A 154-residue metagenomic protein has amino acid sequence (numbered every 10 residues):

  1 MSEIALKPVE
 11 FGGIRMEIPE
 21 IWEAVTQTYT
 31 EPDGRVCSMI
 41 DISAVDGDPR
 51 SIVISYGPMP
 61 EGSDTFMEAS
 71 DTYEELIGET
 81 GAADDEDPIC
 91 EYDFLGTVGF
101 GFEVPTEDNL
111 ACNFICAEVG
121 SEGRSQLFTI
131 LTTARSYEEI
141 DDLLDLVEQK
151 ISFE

Functional and structural regions predicted by a protein language model:
S2-P8, R35-M39, D93-E103: Short, hydrophobic/aromatic-rich segments at coil-to-beta transitions
I4-P8, G13, D87-I89: Short, acidic/polar N-cap/turn motifs at the starts of alpha helices
E10-E68: Secretory pathway targeting signatures of secreted, lumenal, and periplasmic proteins
M16, C37, T97-F100, A111 (+1 more regions): Short, isolated positions in well-ordered beta-strands
I21, D46-P49, L95-T97, A117-L127: Short, solvent-exposed coil/turn segments at beta-strand boundaries
W22, R124-E154: Surface-exposed amphipathic alpha-helical segments
V45-G47, G57-P60, P105-E107, I130-S136: Short, flexible beta-strand-to-coil junctions
A69-S121: Signature of long, low-cysteine stretches enriched in small and polar/charged residues
